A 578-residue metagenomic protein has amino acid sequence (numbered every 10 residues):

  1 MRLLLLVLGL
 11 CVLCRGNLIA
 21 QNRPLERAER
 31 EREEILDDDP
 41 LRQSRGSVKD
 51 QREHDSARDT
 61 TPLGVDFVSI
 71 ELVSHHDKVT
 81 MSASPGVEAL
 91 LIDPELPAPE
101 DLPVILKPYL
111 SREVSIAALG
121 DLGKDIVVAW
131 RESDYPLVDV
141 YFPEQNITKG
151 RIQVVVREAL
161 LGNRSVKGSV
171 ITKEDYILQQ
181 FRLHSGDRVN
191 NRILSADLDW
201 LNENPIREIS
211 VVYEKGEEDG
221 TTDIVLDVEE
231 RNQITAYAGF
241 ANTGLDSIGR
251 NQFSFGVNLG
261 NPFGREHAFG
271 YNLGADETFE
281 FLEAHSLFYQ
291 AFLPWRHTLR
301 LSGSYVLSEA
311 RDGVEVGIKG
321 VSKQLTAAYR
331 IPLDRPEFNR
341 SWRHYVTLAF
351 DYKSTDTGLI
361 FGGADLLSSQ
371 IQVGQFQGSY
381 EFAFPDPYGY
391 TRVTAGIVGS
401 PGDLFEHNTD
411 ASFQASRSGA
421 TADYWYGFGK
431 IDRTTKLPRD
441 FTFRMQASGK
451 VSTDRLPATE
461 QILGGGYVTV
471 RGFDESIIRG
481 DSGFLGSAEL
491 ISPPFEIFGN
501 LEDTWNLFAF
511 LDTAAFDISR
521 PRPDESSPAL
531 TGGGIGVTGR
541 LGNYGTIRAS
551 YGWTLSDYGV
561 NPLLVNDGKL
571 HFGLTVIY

Functional and structural regions predicted by a protein language model:
M1-L4: Positively charged n-region of N-terminal signal peptides that target proteins for export
L6-R15: Bacterial N-terminal signal peptides
I19-K430, T434-G486, L490-Y578: Immediate N-terminus of the mature polypeptide
